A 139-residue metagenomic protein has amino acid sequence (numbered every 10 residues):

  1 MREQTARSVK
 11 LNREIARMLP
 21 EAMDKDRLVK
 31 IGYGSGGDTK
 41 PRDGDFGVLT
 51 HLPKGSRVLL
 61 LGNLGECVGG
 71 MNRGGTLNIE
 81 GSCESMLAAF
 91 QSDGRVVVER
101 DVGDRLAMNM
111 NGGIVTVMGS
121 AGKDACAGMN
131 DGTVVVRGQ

Functional and structural regions predicted by a protein language model:
M1-Q139: Long, distal/terminal scaffolding or interaction modules with repetitive or compositionally biased sequence
